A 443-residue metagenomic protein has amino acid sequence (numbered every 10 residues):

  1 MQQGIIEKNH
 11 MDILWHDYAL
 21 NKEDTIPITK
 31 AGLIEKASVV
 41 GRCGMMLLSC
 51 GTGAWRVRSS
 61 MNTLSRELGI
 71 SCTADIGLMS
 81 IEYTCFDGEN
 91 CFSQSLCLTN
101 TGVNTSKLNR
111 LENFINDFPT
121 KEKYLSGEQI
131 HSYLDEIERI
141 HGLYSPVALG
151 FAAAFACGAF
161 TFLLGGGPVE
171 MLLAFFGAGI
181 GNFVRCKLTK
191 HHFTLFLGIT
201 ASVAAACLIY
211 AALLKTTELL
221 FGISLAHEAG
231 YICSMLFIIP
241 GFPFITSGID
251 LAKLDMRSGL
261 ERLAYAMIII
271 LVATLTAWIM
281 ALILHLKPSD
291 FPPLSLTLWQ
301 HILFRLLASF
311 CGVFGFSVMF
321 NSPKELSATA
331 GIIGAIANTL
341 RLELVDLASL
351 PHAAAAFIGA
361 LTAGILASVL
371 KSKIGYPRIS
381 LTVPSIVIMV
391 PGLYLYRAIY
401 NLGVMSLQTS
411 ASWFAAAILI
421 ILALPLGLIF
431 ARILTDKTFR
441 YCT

Functional and structural regions predicted by a protein language model:
M1-S132, E136-E138, G142: Soluble N-terminal domains of membrane-associated systems
N90-V103, N113-E122, L143-G150, L172-I180 (+6 more regions): Hydrophobic alpha-helical transmembrane segments
L143-T246, V318-F320, K324, T329: Core alpha-helical transmembrane segments of integral membrane proteins
A152-T161, A178-R185, A308-F316, I333-L342 (+1 more regions): Hydrophobic, membrane-inserted alpha-helices
T161-G177, A226-P240, P292-A308, A348-T362 (+1 more regions): Structural signature of hydrophobic alpha-helical transmembrane segments
T217-A226, L284-L298, N401-S412: Membrane-interface helix termini and inter-helical loops of multi-pass transporters
G230-M235, T246-D250, L254-I270, I332 (+1 more regions): C-terminal transmembrane helix-loop-helix hairpin of multi-pass membrane proteins
F237-F242, Y265-L347: Generic multipass alpha-helical transmembrane bundles of integral membrane proteins
